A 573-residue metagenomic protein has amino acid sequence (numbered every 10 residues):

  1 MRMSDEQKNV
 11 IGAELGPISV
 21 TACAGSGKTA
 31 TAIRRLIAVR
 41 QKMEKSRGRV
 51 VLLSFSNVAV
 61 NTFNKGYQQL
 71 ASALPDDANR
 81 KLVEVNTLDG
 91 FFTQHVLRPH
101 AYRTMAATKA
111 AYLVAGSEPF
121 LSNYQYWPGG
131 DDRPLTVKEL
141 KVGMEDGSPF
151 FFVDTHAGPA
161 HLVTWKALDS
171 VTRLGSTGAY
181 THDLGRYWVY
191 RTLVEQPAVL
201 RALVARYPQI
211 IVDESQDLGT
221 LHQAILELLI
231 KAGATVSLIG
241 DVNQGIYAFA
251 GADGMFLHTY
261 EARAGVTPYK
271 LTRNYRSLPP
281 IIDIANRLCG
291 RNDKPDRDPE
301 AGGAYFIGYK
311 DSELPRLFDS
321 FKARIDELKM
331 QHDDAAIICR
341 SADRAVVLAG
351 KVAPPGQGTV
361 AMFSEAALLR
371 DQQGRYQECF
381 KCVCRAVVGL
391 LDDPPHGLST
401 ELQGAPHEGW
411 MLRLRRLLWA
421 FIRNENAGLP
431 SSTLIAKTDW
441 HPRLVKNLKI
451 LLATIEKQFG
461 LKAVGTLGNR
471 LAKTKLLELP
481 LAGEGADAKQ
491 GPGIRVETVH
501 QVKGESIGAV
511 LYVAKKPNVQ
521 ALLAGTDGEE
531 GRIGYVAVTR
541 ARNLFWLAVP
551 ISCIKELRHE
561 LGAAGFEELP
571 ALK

Functional and structural regions predicted by a protein language model:
M1-A101, E497, V502-K503, V510 (+1 more regions): P-loop NTPase Walker
M1-T21, A30-T31, R49-V51, F120-I211 (+2 more regions): Accessory N-terminal region flanking or inserted into the helicase ATPase core in nucleic-acid motor proteins
D89-F91, H100-G178, E401-K449, A453: Coupling/switch/interface segments within P-loop NTPase motor domains and analogous charged loops in nucleic-acid
Y207-L218, V242-N243, V499: Conserved Walker B
I225-A301, R558-L561, G565-L572: Conserved RecA-like helicase ATPase core segment that couples NTP binding/hydrolysis to strand translocation
G265-T267, R273-G358, P480-E484: Helicase P-loop NTPase motor core
L317-G468: Conserved helicase/translocase motor-coupling segment
A509, A514-K573: C-terminal accessory regions
